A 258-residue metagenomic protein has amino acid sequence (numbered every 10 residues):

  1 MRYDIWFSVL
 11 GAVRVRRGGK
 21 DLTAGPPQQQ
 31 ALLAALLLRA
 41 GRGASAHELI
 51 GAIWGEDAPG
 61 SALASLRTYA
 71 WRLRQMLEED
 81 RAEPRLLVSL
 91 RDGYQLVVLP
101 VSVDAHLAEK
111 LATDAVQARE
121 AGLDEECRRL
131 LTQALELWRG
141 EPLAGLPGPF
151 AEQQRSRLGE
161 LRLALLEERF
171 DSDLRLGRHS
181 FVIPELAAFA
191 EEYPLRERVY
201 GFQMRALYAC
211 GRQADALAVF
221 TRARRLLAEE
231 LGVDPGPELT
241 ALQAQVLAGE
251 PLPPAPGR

Functional and structural regions predicted by a protein language model:
V9-Q30: A structural micro-motif at secondary-structure boundaries
V15, Q29-L36, L49, L66-D80 (+3 more regions): DNA major-groove recognition helices of helix-turn-helix
L22-T23, P27-Q28, L38-G41, D57-L63 (+2 more regions): Intrinsically disordered, charged and Pro/Gly-enriched terminal/linker segments that flank large helical-solenoid
G41-I53: Short coil-to-helix segment of the ABC ATPase nucleotide-binding domain corresponding to the Q-loop/switch region
